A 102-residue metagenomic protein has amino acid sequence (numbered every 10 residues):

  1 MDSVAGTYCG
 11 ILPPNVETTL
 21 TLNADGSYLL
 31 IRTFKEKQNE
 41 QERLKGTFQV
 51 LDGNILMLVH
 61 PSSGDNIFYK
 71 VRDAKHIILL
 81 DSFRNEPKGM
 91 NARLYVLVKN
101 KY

Functional and structural regions predicted by a protein language model:
M1-R43, I55-Y102: Lipid interaction determinants
